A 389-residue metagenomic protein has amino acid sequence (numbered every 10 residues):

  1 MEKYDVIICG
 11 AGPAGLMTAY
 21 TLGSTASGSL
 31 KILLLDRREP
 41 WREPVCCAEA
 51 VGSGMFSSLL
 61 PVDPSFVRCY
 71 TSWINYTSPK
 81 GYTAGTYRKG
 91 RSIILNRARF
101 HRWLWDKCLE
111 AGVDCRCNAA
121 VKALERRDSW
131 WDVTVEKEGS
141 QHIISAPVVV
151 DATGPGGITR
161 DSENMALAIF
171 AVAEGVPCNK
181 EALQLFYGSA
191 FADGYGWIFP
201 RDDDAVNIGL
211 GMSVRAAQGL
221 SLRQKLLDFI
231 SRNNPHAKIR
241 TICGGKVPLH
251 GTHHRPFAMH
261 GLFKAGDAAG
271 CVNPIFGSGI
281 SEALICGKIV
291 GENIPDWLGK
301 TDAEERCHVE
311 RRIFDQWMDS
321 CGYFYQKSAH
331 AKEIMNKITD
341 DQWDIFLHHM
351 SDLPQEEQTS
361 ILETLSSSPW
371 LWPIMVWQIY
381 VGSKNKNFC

Functional and structural regions predicted by a protein language model:
M1-A14: Beta1/beta-strand and adjacent pyrophosphate-binding region of the FAD-binding site in flavoprotein oxidoreductases
I7, G23-V45: Glycine-rich FAD pyrophosphate-binding loop
A11, T21-S24, K107-A237, H253 (+1 more regions): Predominantly flavin-linked oxidoreductase catalytic cores and closely associated redox partners
R37-Y76: N-terminal FAD cofactor-binding segment of flavoenzymes
Y87-K107, V214-S221: Short beta-strand to alpha-helix junction loop
A123, A216-N293, G299: FAD/FMN-dependent oxidoreductases across multiple families
E292-D341: Active-site-proximal substrate-binding core of FAD-dependent oxidoreductases
N336-C389: C-terminal auxiliary extensions adjacent to catalytic cores
